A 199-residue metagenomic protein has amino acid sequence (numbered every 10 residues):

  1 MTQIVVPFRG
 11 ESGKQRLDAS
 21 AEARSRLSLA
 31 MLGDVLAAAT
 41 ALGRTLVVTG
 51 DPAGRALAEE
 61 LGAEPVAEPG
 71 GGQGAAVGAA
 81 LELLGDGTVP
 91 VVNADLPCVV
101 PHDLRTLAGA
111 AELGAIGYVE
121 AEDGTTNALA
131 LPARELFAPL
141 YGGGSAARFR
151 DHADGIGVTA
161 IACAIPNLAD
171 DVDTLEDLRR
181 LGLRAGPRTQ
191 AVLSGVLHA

Functional and structural regions predicted by a protein language model:
M1-L17: N-terminal nucleotide-binding beta1-loop-alpha1 segment
S28-R44: A short, N-terminal amphipathic alpha-helix
R44-P65: Acidic donor-binding segment of Leloir-type glycosyltransferases
E59-P90: Short phosphate-binding loop-to-helix
N93-P97: The conserved acidic donor/metal-binding loop of glycosyltransferases
C98-G124: Conserved donor-nucleotide/metal-binding helix-loop-beta segment in metal-dependent transferases, i.e., the alpha-helix
L129-I156: Short, glycine-/small-residue-rich phosphate/pyrophosphate-handling segment
D151-A199: Conserved alpha/beta core of the MobA/IspD/sugar-nucleotide pyrophosphorylase nucleotidyltransferase superfamily
